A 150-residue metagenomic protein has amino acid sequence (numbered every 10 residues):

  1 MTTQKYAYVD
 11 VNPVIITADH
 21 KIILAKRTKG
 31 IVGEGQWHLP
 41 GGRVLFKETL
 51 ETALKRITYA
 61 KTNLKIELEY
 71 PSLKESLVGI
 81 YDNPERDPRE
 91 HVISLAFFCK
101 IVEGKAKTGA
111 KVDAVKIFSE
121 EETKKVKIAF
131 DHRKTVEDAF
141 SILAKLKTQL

Functional and structural regions predicted by a protein language model:
M1-I22, S72-L73, L95-F98: Conserved N-terminal beta-strand and adjoining loop/helix that marks the start of the Nudix/MutT-like hydrolase domain
T3-A7, Q36, D87-I93: A generic structural micro-feature
T17-H20, T28, K100-K105, E120-E122: Short loop segments at secondary-structure junctions
K21-K61, K65: Conserved Nudix-box catalytic region and its N-terminal flanking loop in Nudix hydrolases and closely related
N63-K105: Active-site segment of metal-dependent pyrophosphate-handling enzymes, primarily the Nudix hydrolase catalytic core
F98, K107-A139: NUDIX/MutT-family hydrolases
E137-L150: Compositionally biased, intrinsically disordered linkers/stalks adjacent to structured regions
